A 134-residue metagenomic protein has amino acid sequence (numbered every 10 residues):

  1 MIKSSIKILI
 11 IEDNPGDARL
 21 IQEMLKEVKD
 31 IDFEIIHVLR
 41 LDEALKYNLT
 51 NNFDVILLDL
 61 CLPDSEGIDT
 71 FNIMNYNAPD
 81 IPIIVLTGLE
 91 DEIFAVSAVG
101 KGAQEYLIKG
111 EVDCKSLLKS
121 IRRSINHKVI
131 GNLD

Functional and structural regions predicted by a protein language model:
K3, P15-L39: Two-component/phosphorelay signaling modules centered on CheY-like receiver
Q22, H37-V55: Acidic, metal-coordinating helix/loop segments flanking the phosphotransfer/catalytic sites of two-component signaling
E27, K46, I68-D80, S97: Short amphipathic alpha-helix used as the core "switch/output" element in two-component signaling
R40, E66-D69: Acidic catalytic/metal-coordinating carboxylates
D59, T87: Active-site residues of response regulator receiver
S116-V129: Receiver (REC) domain switch/output surface
